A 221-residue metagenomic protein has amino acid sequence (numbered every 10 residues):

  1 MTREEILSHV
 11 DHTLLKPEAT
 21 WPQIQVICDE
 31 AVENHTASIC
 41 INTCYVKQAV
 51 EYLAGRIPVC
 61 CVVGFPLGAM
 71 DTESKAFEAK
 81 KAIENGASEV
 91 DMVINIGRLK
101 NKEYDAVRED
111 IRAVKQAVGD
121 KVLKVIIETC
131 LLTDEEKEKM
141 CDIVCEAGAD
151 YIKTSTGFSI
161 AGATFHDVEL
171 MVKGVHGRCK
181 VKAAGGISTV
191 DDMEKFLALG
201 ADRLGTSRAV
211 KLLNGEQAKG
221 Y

Functional and structural regions predicted by a protein language model:
M1-N34, C44-V181, T189-N214, G220-Y221: Alpha/beta enzyme core
I41, A184: Small/polar loops that bind or transfer phosphate-bearing groups
